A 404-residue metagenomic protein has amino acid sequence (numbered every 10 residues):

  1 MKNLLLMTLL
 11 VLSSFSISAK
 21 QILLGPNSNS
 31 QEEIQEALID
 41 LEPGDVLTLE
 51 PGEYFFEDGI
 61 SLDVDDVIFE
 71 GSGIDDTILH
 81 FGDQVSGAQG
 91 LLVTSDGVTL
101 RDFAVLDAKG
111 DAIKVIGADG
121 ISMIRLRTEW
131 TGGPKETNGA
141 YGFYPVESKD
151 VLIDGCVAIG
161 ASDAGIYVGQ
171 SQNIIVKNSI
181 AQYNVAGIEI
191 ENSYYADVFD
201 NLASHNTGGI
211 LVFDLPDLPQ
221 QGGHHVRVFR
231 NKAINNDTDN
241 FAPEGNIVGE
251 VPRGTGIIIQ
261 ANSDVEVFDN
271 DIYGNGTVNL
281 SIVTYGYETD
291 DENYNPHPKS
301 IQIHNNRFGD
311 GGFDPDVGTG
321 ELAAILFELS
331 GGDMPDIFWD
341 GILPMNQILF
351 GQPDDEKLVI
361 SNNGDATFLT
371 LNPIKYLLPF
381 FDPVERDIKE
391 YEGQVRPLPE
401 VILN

Functional and structural regions predicted by a protein language model:
K2-T8: Sec-dependent signal peptide recognition, specifically the positively charged N-region followed immediately by
L9-S18: Hydrophobic h-region of N-terminal signal peptides that target proteins for export in Gram-negative bacteria
K20-E32, V46, D66-K109, G132: Right-handed parallel beta-helix/beta-spiral solenoid domain characteristic of secreted/periplasmic
Q31-I34, E57, F81-L91, D107-K114 (+8 more regions): Extracellular beta-strand/beta-solenoid scaffold signature
E32-D40, F55-V64, F69, K114-G117 (+3 more regions): Short, T/G/N/S-enriched strand-turn elements that build extracellular solenoid repeat scaffolds
E70-D75, D96-D107, D119-G132, K149-S162 (+5 more regions): Right-handed parallel beta-helix
E288, N293-N404: Acidic, glycine- and Ser/Thr-rich low-complexity intrinsically disordered tracts in extracellular/secreted proteins
